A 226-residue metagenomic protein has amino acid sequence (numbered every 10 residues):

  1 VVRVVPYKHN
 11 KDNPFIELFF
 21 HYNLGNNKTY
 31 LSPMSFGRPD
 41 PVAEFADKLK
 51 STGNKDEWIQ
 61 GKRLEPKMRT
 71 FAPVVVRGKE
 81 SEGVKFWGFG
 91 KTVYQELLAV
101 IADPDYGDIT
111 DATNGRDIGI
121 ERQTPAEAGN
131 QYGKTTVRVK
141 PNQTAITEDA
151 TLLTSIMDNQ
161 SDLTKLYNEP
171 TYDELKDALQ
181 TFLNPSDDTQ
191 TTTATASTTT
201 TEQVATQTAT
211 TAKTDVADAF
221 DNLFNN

Functional and structural regions predicted by a protein language model:
V1-D105, E169, D173: OB-fold ssDNA-binding interfaces and closely related basic DNA-contact patches used across DNA replication/repair
G61-R63, L152-S155, A212: Generic structural signal for short, flexible, solvent-exposed coil/loop and linker residues
R77-S197: Compact mixed alphabeta submodule
E202-D215: Intrinsically disordered, low-complexity regulatory segments in eukaryotic proteins
K213-N226: Extended acidic low-complexity intrinsically disordered regions
